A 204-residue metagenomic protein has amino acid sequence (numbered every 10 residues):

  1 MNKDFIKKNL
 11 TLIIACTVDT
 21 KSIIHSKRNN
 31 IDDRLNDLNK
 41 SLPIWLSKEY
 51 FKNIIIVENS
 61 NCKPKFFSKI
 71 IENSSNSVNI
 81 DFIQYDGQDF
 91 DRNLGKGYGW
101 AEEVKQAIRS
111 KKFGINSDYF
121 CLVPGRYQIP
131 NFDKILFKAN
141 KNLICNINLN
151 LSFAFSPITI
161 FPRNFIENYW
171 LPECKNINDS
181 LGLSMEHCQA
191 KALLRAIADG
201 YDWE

Functional and structural regions predicted by a protein language model:
M1-E204: ER/Golgi luminal nucleotide-sugar-dependent glycosyltransferases, focusing on the catalytic module
